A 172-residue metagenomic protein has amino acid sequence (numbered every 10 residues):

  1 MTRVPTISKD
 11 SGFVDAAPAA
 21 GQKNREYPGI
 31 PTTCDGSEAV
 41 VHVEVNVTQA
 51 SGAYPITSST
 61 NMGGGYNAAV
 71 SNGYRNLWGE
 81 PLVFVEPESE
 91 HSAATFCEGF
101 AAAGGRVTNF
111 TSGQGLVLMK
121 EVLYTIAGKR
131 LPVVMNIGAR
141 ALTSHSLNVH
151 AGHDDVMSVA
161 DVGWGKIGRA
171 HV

Functional and structural regions predicted by a protein language model:
M1-V159: Thiamine diphosphate
A160-G168: Acidic/polar active-site rim loop that often engages polyanionic ligands
A170-V172: Conserved small/polar residues in nucleotide/adenosyl-binding loops
